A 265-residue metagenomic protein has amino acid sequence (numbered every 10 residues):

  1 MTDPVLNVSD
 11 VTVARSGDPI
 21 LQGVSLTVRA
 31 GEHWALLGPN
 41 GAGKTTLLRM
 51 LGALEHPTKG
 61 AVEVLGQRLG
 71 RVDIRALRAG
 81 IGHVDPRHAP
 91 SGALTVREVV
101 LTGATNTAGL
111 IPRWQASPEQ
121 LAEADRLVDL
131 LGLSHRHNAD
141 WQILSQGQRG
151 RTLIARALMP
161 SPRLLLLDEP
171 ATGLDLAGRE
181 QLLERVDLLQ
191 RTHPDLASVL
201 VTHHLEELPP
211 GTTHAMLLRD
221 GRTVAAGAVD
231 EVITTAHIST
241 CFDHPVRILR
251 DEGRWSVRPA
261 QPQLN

Functional and structural regions predicted by a protein language model:
L37-P39: The feature captures the beta-strand-to-loop junction immediately N-terminal to the Walker
G52: Helix-to-loop junction immediately C-terminal to a conserved catalytic motif
G60-G70, L77: Conserved ABC transporter NBD signature motif
L101, A116-R136: Conserved ABC ATPase "signature" region
D140-L144: Conserved ABC ATPase signature
S161: Conserved catalytic motifs of ABC-family nucleotide-binding domains
L165-E169: Catalytic Walker B motif of ABC-type/P-loop ATPase nucleotide-binding domains
